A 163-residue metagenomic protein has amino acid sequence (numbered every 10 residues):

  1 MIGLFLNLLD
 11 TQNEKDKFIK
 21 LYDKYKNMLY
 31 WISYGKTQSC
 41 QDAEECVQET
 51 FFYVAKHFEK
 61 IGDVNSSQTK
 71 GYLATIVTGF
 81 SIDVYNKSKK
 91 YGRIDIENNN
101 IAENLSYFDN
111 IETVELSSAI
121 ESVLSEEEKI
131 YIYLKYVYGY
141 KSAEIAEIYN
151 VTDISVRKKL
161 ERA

Functional and structural regions predicted by a protein language model:
L6-W31, G35, K129: A short, charge-rich alpha-helical start-of-domain segment used by transcription regulators
D10, F51-S67, S88: Sigma70-family region 2
Y22-Q41, H57-K60, E121: Amphipathic, Lys/Arg- and hydrophobic-enriched alpha-helical face
W31, E45-F52, K56, S67-G79: Structural recognition of an alpha-helix C-terminal capping motif at a helix-to-coil junction
T75-I96: Arg/Lys-rich amphipathic alpha helix in sigma70-family domain 2
I82, A143-A163: DNA-recognition helix of helix-turn-helix
Y91-E121: Internal acidic/polar
S122-E144, I148: Short amphipathic alpha helix immediately N-terminal
